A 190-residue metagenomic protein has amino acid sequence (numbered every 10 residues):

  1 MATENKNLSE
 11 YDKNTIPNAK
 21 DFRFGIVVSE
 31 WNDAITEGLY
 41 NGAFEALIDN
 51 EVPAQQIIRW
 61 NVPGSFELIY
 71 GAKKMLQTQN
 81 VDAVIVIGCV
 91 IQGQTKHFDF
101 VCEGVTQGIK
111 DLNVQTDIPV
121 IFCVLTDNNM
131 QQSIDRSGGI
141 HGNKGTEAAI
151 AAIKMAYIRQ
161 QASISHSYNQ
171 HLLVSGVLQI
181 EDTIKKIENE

Functional and structural regions predicted by a protein language model:
M1-K20: N-terminal amphipathic/basic leader segments beginning at the initiator methionine
T3-K6, D33, I48-P53, K73-N80 (+3 more regions): Generic secondary-structure signature for well-ordered alpha-helical cores
N14-V62: Glycine-rich phosphate/diphosphate-binding loop of Rossmann-like nucleotide-binding domains
E30-W31, C89-V90, L125-N129: Short, ordered loop/turn segments at secondary-structure junctions
E67-I109, N113: Glycine-rich phosphate-binding loop
D99-T126, D135, K144: Short, acidic/small-residue loops that bind anionic groups at enzyme active sites
G142-V177: A charged, well-structured terminal subsegment
H171-E190: Accessory alpha-helical/coil subdomains and C-terminal extensions that flank or cap enzyme catalytic cores
